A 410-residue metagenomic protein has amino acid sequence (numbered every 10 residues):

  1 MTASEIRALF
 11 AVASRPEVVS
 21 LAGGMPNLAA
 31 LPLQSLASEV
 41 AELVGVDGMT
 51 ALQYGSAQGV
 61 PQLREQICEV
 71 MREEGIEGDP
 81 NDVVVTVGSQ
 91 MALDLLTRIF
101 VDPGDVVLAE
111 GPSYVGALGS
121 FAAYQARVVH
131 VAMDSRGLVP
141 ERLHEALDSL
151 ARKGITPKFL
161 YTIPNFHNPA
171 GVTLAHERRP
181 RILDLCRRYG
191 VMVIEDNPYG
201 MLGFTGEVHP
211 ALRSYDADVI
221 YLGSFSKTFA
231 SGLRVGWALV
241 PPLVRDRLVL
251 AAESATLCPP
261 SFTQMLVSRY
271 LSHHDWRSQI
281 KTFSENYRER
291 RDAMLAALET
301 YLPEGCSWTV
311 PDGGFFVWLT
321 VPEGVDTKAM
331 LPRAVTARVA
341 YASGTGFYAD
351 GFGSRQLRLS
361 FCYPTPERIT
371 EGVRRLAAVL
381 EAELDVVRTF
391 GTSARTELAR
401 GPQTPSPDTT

Functional and structural regions predicted by a protein language model:
M1-Q58, E69, V335-A340, L359 (+1 more regions): N-terminal "arm"/small-domain region of PLP-dependent enzymes with the aminotransferase-like
D47-Y189, G200-D216, I220, Y287 (+2 more regions): Conserved core of the PLP fold type I
Y215, I220-E285: Conserved core segment of the aminotransferase class I/II
R245, V249, L319-R358, P366 (+1 more regions): Conserved C-terminal alpha-helix-loop-beta "cap" of PLP-dependent enzymes that closes/shapes the active-site mouth
S268, E285-L295, C306-T320: Conserved glycine-rich beta-strand-loop-beta hairpin in the small C-terminal domain of fold type I
E304-A337, R400-G401, D408-T410: Conserved PLP-binding catalytic core of the aspartate aminotransferase-like
T336, A349-T410: PLP-dependent enzyme catalytic core of the Aspartate aminotransferase-like
